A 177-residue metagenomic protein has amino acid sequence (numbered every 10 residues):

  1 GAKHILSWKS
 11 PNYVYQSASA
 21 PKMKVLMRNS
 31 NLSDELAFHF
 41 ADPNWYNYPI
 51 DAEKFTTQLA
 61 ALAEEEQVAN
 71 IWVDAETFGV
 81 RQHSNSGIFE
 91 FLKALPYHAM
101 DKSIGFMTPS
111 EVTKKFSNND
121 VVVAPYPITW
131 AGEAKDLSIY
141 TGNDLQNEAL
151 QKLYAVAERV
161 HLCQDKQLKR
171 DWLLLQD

Functional and structural regions predicted by a protein language model:
G1-P11: Internal, well-ordered domain-core segments that constitute the primary functional module of diverse proteins
K9-E35, A41-Y46, I50-D177: Active-site and substrate-binding clefts of carbohydrate-active enzymes
